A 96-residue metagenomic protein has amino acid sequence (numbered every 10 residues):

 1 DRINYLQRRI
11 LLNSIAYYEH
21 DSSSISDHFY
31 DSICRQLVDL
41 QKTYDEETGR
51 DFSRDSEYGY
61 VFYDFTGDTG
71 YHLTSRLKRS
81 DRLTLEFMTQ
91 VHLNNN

Functional and structural regions predicted by a protein language model:
D1-N96: Phosphate/adenylate-binding "loop-and-lid" substructures adjacent to NTP/NAD/dNTP-binding pockets in NTP-dependent
